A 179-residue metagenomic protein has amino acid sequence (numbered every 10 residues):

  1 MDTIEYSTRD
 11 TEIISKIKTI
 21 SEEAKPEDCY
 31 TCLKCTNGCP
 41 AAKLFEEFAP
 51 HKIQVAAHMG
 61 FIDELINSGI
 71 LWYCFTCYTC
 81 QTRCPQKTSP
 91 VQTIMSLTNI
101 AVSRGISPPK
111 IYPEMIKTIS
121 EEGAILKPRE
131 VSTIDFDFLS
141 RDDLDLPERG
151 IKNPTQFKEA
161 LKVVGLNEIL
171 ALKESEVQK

Functional and structural regions predicted by a protein language model:
M1-D28, K34-G38, E46-V55, I62 (+1 more regions): Non-ligating segments of multi-cofactor redox enzymes
K25-A42, S68-T88: Cysteine-centered iron-sulfur cluster-binding motifs in ferredoxin-type domains/subunits of redox enzymes
Q54-W72: N-terminal leader/targeting helix
